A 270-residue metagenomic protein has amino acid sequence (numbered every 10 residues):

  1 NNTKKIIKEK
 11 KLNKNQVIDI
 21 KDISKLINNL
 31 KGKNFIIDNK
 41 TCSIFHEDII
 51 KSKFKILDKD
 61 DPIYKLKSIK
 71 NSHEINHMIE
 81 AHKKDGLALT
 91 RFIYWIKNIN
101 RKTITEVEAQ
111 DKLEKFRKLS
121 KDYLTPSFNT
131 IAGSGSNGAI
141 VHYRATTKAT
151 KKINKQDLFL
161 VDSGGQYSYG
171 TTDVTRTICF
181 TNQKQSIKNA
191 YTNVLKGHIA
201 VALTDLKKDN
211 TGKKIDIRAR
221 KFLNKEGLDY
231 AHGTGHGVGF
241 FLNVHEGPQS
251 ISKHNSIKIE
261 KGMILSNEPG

Functional and structural regions predicted by a protein language model:
N1-G270: Active-site neighborhoods and metal-handling regions in enzymes and metal-associated proteins
